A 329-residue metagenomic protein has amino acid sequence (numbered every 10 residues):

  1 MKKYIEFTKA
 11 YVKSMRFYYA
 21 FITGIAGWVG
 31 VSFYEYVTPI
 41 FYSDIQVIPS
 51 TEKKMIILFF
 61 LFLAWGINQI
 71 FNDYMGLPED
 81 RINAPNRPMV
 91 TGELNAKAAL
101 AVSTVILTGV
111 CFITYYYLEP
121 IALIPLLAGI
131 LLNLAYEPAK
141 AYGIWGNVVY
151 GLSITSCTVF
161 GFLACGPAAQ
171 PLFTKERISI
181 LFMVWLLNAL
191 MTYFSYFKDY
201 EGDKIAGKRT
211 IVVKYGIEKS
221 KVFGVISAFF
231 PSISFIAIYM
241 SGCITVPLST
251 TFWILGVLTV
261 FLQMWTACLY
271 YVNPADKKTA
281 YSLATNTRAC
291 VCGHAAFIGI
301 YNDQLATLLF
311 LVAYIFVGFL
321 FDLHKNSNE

Functional and structural regions predicted by a protein language model:
M1-E329: Multi-pass alpha-helical membrane architecture of UbiA-family and related isoprenoid/lipid prenyltransferases
